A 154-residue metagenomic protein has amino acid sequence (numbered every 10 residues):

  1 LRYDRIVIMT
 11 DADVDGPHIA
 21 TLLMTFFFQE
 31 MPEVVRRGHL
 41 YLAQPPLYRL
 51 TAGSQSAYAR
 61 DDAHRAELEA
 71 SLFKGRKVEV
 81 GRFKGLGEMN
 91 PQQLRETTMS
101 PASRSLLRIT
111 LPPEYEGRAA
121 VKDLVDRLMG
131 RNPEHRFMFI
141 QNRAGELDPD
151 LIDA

Functional and structural regions predicted by a protein language model:
L1-A154: Conserved phosphate-chemistry cores used by DNA topoisomerases
